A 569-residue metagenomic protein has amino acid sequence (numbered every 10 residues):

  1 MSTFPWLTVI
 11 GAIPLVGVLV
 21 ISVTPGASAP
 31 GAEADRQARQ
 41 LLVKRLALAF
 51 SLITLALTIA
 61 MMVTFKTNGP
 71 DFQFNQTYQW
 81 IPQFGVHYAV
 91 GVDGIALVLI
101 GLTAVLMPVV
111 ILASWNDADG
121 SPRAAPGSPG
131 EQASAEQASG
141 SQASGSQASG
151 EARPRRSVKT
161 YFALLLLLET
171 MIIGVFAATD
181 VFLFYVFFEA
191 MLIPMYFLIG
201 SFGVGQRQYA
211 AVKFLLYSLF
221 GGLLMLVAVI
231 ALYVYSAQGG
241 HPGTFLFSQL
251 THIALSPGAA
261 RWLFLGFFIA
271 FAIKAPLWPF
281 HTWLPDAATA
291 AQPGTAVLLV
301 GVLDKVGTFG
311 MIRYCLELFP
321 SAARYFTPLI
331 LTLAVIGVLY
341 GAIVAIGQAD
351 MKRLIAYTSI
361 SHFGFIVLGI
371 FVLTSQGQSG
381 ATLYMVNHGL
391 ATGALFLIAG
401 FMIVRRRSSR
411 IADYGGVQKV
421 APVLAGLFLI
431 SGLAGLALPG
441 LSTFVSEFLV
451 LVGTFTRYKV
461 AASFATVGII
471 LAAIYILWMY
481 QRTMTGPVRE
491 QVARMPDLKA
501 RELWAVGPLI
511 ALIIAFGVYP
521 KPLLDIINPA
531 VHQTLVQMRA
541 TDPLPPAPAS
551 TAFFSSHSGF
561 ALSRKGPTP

Functional and structural regions predicted by a protein language model:
M1, I173-T179, R313-F326, I366-L383 (+1 more regions): Helix-coil boundary and interhelical linker segments in multi-pass alpha-helical membrane proteins
M1-W6, I21-A163, Q238-A254, K565-T568: Transmembrane helix-loop-helix hairpins at membrane boundaries of multipass inner-membrane proteins
T8-A27, L48-M61, I100-D117, L168-T170 (+6 more regions): Central hydrophobic cores of alpha-helical transmembrane segments in multi-pass inner-membrane proteins across all
V18-E33, M107-R123, F197-Q206, A275-T289 (+3 more regions): C-terminal ends of transmembrane helices
S28, R36-V43, T160-A259, I273 (+2 more regions): Alpha-helical multi-pass transmembrane bundles of energy-transducing inner-membrane proteins
V63-H87, D119, R123, E151-R153 (+8 more regions): Juxtamembrane/interfacial segments at transmembrane-helix boundaries in multi-pass membrane proteins
W278, T392-F396, A462-R494: Predominantly late transmembrane helices and immediately cytosolic-facing juxtamembrane segments
A291, A421-V423, I476-P569: Cytoplasmic/organellar membrane-interface segments at the starts of transmembrane helices in multi-pass inner-membrane
